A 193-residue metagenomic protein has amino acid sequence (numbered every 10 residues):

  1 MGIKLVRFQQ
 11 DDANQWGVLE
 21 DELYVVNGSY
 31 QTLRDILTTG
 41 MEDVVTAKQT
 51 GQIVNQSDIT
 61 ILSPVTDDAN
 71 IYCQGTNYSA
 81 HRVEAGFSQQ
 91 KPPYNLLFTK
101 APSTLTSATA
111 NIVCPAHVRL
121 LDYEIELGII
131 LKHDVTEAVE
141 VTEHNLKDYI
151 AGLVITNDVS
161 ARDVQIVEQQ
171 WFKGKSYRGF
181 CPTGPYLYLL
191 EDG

Functional and structural regions predicted by a protein language model:
M1-N95: N-terminal non-catalytic cap/leader segment that marks the start of a structured domain
D68-I71, T76-G193: Glycine-enriched loop-and-adjacent helix/strand subsegments that border the catalytic/binding cleft of enzyme cores
